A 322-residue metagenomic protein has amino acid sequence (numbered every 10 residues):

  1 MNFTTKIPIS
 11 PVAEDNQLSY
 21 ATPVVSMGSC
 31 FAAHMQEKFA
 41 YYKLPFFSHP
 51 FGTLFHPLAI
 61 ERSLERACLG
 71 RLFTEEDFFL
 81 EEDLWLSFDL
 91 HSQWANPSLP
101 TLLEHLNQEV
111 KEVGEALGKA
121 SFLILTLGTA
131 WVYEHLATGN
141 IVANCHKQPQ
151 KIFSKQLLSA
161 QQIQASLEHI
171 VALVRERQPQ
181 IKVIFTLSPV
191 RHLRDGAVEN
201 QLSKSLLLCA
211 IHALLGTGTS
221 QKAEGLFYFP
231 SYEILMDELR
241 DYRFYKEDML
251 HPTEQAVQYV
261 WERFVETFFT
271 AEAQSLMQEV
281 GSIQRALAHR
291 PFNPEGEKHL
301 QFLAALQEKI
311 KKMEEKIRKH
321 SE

Functional and structural regions predicted by a protein language model:
N2-T74, A210-A213: Serine-esterase "nucleophile elbow" of acetyl-processing enzymes
I7, A130, A172-Q201, V280-R290: Active-site segments of SGNH/GDSL-like serine hydrolases that catalyze O-acetyl group transfer/hydrolysis on lipids
H34, L44-L125, T129-L136: Conserved SGNH/GDSL esterase-like catalytic core that processes O-acyl groups on lipids and polysaccharides
Q93-L103, I152-I163: The substrate-binding groove and active-site-proximal loops of carbohydrate-active enzymes, especially glycoside
A137-A160: A solvent-exposed, charged loop/short amphipathic helix patch at secondary-structure junctions
K147-K155, S203-L215, H251-T253: Acidic, His- and aromatic-enriched active-site or binding-groove loops in soluble protein domains that engage sugars
K182-I184, S205-D241, R263, M277-E279: Extracellular serine-dependent O-acyl
E247, R263-E322: Conserved catalytic region of serine esterases and O-acyltransferases that act on ester linkages in lipids
